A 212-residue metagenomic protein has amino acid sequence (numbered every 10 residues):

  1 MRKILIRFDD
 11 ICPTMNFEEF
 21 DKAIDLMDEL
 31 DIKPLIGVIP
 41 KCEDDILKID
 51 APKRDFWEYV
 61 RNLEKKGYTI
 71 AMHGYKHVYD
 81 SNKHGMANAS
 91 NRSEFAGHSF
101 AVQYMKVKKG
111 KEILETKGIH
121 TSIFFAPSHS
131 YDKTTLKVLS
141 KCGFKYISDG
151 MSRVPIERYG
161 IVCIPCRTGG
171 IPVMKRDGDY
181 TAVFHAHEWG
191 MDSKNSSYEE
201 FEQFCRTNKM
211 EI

Functional and structural regions predicted by a protein language model:
M1-K66, N195: Active-site beta->alpha N-cap acidic-glycine motif
I4-F8, P34-I36, I70-H73, T121-F124 (+2 more regions): Hydrophobic faces of well-ordered beta-strands that scaffold small-molecule active sites in alpha/beta enzyme cores
I11-E19, P40-D55, N82, F100 (+4 more regions): Acidic-and-aromatic substrate-binding clefts and catalytic sites of carbohydrate-active enzymes
E19-L26, D55-V60, K106, G110-I113 (+2 more regions): A general structural detector for well-ordered alpha-helical segments in enzyme core domains, enriched
D31-V38, E188-I212: C-terminal domain-boundary segment and adjacent tail
V78-S90: Short, flexible, mixed-charge acidic loops at enzyme active sites
E94-R167, N195: Catalytic domains of cell-wall/extracellular-matrix polysaccharide-remodeling enzymes, centered on de-N-acetylation
R158-Y159, C163-E200: A conserved mid-domain beta-alpha-beta active-site/ligand-binding segment of alpha/beta enzyme cores
